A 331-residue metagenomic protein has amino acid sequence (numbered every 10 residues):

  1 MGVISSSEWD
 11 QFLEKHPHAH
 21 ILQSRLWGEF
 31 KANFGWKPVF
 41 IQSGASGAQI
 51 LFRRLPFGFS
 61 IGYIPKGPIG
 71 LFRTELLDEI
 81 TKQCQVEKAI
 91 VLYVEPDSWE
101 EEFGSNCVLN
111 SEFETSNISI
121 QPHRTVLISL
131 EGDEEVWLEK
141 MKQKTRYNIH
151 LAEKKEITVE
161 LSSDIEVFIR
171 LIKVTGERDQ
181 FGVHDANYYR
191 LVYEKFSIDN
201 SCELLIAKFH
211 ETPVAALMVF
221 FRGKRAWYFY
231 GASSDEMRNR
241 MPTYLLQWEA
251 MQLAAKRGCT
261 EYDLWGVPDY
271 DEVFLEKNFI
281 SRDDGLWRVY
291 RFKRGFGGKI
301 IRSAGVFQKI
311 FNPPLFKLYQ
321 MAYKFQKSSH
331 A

Functional and structural regions predicted by a protein language model:
G2-G58, P96-E101, N110-R240: A conserved beta-strand-loop-helix scaffold within acyl/acetyltransferase catalytic domains
S6, H16, F30, F34 (+4 more regions): Active-site/acyl-donor-binding loops of N-acyltransferases
G58-S60, E100-F103, Y270-V273: Short catalytic/ligand-binding loop motif for oxyanion handling, primarily in non-cytosolic enzymes, centered on
P68-N110, Q121: A gly/proline- and charged-residue-enriched helix-loop-helix capping module
R73, L77, T145, Y189 (+1 more regions): Aromatic/hydrophobic pocket-lining residues that form the small-molecule binding cavity in soluble enzyme cores
D78-K82, E194-K195, S201-N312: Aromatic (often tryptophan-rich) hydrophobic motifs at membrane interfaces
